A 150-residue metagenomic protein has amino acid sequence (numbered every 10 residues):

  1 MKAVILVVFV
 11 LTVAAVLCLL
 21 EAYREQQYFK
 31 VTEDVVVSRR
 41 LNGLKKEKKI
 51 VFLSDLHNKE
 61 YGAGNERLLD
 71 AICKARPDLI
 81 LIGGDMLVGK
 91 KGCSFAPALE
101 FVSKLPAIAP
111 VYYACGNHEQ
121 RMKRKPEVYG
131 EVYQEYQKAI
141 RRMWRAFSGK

Functional and structural regions predicted by a protein language model:
M1-L44: N-terminal membrane-anchoring alpha-helices
L44-K150: Membrane-embedded segments
